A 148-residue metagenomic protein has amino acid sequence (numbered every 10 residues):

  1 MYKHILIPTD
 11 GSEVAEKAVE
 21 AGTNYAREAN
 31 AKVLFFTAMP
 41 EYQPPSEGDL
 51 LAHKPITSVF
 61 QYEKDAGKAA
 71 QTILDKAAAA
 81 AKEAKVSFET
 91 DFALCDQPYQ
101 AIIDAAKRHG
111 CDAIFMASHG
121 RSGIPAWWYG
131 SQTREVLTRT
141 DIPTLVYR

Functional and structural regions predicted by a protein language model:
K3-T57, K76-E89: Small/aliphatic-rich secondary-structure junction motif
A18, P45-G48, Q100-I103, A126-W127: Short, well-ordered secondary-structure micro-motifs
N24, A106-R148: Gly/Ser-rich helix-loop-strand patches that form or flank binding pockets for ribonucleotide-derived cofactors
A38, D91-C95, Y147: Conserved beta-strand termini and adjacent loop/short-helix elements that scaffold enzyme active sites in alpha/beta
P55-T72: A short acidic, glycine-rich active-site loop that binds or catalyzes chemistry on phosphate/adenosine moieties
K76-I114: Structural beta-alpha unit
